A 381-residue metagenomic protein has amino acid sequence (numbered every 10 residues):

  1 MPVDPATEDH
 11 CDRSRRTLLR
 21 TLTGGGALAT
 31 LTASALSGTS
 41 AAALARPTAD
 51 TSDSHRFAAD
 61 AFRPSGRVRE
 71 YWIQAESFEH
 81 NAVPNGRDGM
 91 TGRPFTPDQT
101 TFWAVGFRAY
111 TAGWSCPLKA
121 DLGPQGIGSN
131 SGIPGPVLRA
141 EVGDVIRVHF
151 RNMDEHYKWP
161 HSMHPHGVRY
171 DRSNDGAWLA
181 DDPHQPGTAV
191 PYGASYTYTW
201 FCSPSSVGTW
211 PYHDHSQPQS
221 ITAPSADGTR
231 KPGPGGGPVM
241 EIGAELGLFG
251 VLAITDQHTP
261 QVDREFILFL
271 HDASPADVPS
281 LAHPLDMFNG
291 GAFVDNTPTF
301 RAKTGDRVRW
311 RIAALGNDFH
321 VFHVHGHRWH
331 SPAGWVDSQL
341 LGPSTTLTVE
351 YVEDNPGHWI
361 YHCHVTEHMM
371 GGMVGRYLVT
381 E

Functional and structural regions predicted by a protein language model:
M1-S14, T30: N-terminal secretory signal peptides
E8-D12, A33-W72: C-terminal segment of N-terminal export signals and the immediately downstream linker at the start of the mature
S14-L31: N-terminal export leaders
G66-E70, I133-G135, G143-R147, S195-T199 (+4 more regions): Intrinsic-disorder/low-complexity, polar/charged segments enriched in Ser/Thr/Lys/Arg/Asp/Glu/Gln
G66-P84: Mature N-terminal segment immediately following signal peptide/propeptide cleavage in secreted/periplasmic
H80-A253, N317-P343, H362-V365, M369-Y377: Histidine- and aromatic-enriched segments that form or immediately flank copper-ligand environments
D256-I267, E381: Low-complexity, Pro/Ser/Thr- and charge-rich linker/hinge segments at domain boundaries
R264-A302: Acidic-aromatic/histidine active-site loop/patch
